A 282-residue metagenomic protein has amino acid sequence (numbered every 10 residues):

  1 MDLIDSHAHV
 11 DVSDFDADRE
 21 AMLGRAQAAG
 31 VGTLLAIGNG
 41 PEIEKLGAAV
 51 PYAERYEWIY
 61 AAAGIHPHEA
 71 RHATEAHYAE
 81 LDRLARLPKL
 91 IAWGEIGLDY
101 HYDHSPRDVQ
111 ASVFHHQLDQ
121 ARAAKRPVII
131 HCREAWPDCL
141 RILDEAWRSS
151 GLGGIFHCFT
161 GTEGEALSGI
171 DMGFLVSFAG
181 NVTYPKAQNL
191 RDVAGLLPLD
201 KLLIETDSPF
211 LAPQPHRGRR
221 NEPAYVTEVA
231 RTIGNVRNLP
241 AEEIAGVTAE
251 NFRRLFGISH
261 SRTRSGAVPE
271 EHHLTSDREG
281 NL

Functional and structural regions predicted by a protein language model:
M1-L282: Mid-domain alpha/beta scaffold segments of enzyme catalytic cores
